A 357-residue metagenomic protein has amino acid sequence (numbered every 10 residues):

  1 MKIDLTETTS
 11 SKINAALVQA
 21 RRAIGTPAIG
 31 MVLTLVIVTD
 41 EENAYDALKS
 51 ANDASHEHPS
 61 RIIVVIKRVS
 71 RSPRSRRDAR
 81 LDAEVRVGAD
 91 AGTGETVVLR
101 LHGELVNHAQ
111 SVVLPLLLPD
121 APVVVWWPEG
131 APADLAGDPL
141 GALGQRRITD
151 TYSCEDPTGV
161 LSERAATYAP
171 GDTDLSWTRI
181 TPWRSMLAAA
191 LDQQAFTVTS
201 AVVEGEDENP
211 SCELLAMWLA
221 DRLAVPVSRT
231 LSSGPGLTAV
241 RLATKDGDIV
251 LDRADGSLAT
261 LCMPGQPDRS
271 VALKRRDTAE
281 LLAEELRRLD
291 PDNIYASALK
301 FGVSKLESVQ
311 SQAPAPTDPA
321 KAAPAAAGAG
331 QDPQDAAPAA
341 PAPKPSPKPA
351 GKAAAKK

Functional and structural regions predicted by a protein language model:
M1-I29, A79-R80, D174-L191, A283 (+1 more regions): Short N-terminal or domain-adjacent regulatory/targeting segments
M1-L117: An N-terminal, globular interaction/scaffold subdomain
P27, A83-R86, D90-T93, C154 (+3 more regions): Extended, compositionally simple fibrous regions characteristic of intermediate-filament-like scaffolds
D53-V64, L117-V124, A142-I148, A220-T230: Structural alpha-beta junctions
E95-A188: Internal, hydrophobic cores of structured domains that mediate oligomerization or house catalytic pockets within large
C154, T158-G247: A contiguous, surface-oriented mixed alpha/beta subdomain in the mid-to-C-terminal portion of proteins that forms
L223-A224, G236-T238, K245-A327, D332-A336 (+2 more regions): Long, compositionally biased intrinsically disordered terminal regions
P341-A350, A354-A355: Low-complexity, polybasic segments enriched for Lys interleaved with small residues
